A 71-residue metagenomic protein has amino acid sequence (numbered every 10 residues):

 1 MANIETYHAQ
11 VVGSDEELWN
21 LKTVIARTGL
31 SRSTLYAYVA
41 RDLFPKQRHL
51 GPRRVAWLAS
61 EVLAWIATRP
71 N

Functional and structural regions predicted by a protein language model:
N3-R41, E61-L63, A67-R69: Polyanion-binding surface elements
R41-R48: Short, solvent-exposed alpha-helical "recognition" segments
R48-R54: Short Lys/Arg-enriched helix C-cap and helix-to-coil transition segments that create basic nucleic-acid-contact patches
L58: Extended, folded domain segments that form the structural surfaces/walls around functional sites
